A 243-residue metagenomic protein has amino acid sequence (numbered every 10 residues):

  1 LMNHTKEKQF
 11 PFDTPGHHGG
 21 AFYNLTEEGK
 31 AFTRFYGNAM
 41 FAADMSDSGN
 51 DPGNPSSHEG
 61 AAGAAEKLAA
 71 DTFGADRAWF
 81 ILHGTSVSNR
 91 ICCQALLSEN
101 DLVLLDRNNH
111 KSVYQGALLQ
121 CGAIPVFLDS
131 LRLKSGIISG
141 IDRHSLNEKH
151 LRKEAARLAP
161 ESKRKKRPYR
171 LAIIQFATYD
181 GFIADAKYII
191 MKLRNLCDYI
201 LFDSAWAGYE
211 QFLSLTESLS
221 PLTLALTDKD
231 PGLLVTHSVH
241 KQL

Functional and structural regions predicted by a protein language model:
L1-A39: N-terminal glycine-rich, Lys/His-bearing helix-loop that initiates the first secondary-structure elements of many
M2-N3, T33, E66, R152 (+1 more regions): Generic detector of well-ordered alpha-helical segments enriched in charged/polar residues, highlighting helical
T5-F12, D76, L158, S162 (+1 more regions): Short secondary-structure junctions and interdomain/linker hinges
D13, D44-D47, D51, D106 (+1 more regions): Acidic side chains
L25-T26, F35-V87: Conserved N-terminal alpha-helix of the aminotransferase class I/II PLP-enzyme fold
S57, D71-T72, T85-S98, L102-L243: Conserved PLP-enzyme active-site core in the AAT-like
